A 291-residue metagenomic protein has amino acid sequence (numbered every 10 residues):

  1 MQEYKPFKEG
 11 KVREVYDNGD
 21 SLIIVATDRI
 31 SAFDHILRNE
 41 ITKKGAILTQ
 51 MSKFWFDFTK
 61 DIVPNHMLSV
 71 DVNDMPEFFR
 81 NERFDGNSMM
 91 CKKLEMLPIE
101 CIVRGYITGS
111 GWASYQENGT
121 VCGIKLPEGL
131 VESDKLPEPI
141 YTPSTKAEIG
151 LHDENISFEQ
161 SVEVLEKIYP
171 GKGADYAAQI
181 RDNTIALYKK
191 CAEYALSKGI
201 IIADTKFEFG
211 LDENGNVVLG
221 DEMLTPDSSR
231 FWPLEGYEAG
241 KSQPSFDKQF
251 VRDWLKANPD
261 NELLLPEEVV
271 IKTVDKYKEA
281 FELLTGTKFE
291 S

Functional and structural regions predicted by a protein language model:
M1-E148, N261-S291: Active-site loop/lid in soluble adenylation, ligation, and acyl-transfer enzymes
E14-N18, I200-A203, F207: Hydrophobic/aromatic-rich, well-ordered segments within soluble, folded domains that form packed cores
S21, M96-P98, K198-I202, N214-V217: Coil-to-beta-strand transition motifs
F33, W112-A113, N214, S228-R230: Intrinsically disordered, low-complexity acidic/polar segments
V103, I202-M223: Conserved metal-phosphate-binding beta-hairpin within the catalytic cores of diverse ATP-dependent phosphoryl-transfer
E117-D175, L219, M223-L284: Anionic ligand-binding catalytic core segments
Y169-A203: A long amphipathic alpha-helix within ATP-dependent nucleotide-binding catalytic cores
